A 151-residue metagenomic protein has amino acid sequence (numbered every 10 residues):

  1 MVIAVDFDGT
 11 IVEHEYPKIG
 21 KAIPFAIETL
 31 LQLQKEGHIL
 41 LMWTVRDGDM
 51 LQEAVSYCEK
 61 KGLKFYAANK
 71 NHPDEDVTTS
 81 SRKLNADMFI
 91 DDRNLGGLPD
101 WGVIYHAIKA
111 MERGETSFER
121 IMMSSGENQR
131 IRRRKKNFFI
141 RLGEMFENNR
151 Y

Functional and structural regions predicted by a protein language model:
M1-Y151: HAD-like aspartate-dependent phosphatase fold
